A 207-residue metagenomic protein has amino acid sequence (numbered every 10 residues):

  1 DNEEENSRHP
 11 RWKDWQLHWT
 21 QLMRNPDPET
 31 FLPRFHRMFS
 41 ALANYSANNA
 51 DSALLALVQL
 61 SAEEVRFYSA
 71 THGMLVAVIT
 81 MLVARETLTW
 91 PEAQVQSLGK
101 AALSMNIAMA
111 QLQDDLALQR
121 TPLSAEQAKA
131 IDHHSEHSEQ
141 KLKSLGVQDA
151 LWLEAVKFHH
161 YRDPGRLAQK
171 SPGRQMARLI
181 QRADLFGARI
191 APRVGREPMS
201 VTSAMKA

Functional and structural regions predicted by a protein language model:
N2-D132, E139-L151: Acidic/His-rich, divalent-metal-binding segments that scaffold phosphate/diphosphate chemistry
Q16, S135-E136, A183-F186: Residue-level signal for cytosolic alpha-helical hairpin/rod architecture
G73, S135, V201-M205: Amphipathic alpha-helical segments in well-structured domains
L75, H137, R178-Q181: Charged catalytic carboxylate motif
K100-A102, L142-Q181, G187, G195-M199 (+1 more regions): Histidine/acidic-rich helix-loop-helix segments that form or flank divalent-metal centers in metalloenzyme catalytic
H133-E136, F158: A short linear-motif detector with a strong N-terminal bias
